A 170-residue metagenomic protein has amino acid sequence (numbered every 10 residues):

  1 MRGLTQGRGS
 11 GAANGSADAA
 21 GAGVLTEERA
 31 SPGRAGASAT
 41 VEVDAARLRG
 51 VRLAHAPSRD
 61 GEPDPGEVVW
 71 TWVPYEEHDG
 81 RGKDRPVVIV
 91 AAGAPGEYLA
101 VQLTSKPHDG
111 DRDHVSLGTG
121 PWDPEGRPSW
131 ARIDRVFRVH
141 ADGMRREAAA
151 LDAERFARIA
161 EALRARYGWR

Functional and structural regions predicted by a protein language model:
M1-E42, G120-R170: C-terminal terminal-subdomain/extension
T40-R52: Terminal targeting signals and extreme-terminal segments of soluble enzymes
R52-R59, Y75: Short alpha-helix capping/helix-loop boundary micro-motifs
R59-D60, G80: An N-terminal domain-cap segment
E77-D84, I89-D123: Compact nucleic-acid interaction/catalytic patches
